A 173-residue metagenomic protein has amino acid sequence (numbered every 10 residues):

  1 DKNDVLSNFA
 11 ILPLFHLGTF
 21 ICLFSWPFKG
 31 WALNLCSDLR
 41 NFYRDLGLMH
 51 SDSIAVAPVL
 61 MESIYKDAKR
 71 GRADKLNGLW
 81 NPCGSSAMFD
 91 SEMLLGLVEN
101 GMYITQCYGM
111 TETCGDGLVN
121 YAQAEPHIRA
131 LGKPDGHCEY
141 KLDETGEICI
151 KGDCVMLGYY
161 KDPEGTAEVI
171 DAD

Functional and structural regions predicted by a protein language model:
D1-L79: Conserved AMP-binding/adenylation subdomain of ANL enzymes
I11-H16, G109, Q123, D153-C154 (+1 more regions): AMP-binding (ANL) adenylation modules
L39-R40, P58-V59, A87, S91 (+1 more regions): Alpha-helix N-cap/helix-start capping motif
D52-V56, I64-H127, E139-K141: Gly/Ser/Thr-rich phosphate-binding loop
I128, V155-D173: Conserved ANL (AMP-binding/adenylate-forming) active-site segment centered on the GW(Y/F)…HTG consensus within
G132-H137: Short coil-to-beta-strand transition motifs
K141-G158: AMP-binding/adenylate-forming core of the ANL superfamily
